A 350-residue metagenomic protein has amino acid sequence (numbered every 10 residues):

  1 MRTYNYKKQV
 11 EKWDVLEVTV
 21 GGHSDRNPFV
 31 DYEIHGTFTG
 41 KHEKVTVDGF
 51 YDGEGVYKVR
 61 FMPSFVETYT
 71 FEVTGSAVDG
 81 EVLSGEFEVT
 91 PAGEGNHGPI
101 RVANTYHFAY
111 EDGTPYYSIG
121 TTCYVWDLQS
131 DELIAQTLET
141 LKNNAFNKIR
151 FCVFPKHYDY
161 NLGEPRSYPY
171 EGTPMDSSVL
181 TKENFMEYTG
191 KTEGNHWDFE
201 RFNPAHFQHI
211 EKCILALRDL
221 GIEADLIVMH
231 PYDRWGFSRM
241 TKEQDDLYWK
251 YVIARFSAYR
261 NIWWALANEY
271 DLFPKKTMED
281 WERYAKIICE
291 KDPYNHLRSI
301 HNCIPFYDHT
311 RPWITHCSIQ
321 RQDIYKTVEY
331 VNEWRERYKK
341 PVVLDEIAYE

Functional and structural regions predicted by a protein language model:
M1-H42, V47-F50, E86-A92: Non-catalytic, glycine-rich low-complexity segments
Y4, K8-D14, H23-S24, P28-V30 (+8 more regions): Substrate-binding clefts and catalytic carboxylate motifs of secreted carbohydrate-active enzymes
K8-V10, R26, T39, G49-Y51 (+5 more regions): Generic marker of residues within folded, mature protein domains
V15-T19, E33-H35, K58-R60, T70-E72 (+1 more regions): Beta-strand secondary-structure signal
T37, E43-H107, E111-D112, W126-D127: Extended acidic/polar, glycine-enriched regions that form or flank non-catalytic beta-rich accessory modules
H97-T327: Active-site mouth of glycoside hydrolases
